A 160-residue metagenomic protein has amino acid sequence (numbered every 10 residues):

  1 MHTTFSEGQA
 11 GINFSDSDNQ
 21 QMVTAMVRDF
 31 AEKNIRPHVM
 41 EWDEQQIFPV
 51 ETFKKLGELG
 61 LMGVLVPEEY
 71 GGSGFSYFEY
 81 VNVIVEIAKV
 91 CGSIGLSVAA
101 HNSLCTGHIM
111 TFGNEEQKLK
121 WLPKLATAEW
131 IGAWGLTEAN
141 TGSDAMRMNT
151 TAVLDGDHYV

Functional and structural regions predicted by a protein language model:
M1-N19: Intrinsic disorder at enzyme termini
S15, N19, V23, E44-Q45 (+4 more regions): Catalytic cores of large soluble enzymes that bind and process phosphate-bearing ligands
N19-K33: A non-catalytic, amphipathic alpha-helix used as a structural packing/dimerization or gating element in enzyme scaffolds
F30-H38, G132-A133: Short alpha-helical functional segments enriched in proximate histidine and acidic residues
P37-L59: Short secondary-structure junction/hinge motifs that connect adjacent elements
E58-E129: Internal helix-loop-helix
G72-S73, E116-V160: Glycine-rich, Trp-frequent "lid" loop and neighboring beta-strands that shape and gate the flavin cofactor pocket
